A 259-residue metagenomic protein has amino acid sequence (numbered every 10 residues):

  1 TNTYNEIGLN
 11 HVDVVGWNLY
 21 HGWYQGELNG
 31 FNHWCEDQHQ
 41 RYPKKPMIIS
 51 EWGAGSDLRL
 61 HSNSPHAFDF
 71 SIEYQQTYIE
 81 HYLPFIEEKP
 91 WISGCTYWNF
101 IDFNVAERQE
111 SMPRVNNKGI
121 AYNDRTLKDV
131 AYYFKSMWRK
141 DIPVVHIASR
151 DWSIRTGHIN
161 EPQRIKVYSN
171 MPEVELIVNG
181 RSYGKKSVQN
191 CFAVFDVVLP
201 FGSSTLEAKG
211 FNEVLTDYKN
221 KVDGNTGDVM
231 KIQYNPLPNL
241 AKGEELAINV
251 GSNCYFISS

Functional and structural regions predicted by a protein language model:
T1-S182, S187, D196-V198, S204 (+1 more regions): Extended substrate-binding grooves/exosites of carbohydrate-active enzymes
F211-Y218: Short acidic/polar inter-strand loop motif in beta-rich domains
T226-S259: Compositionally biased, intrinsically disordered or flexible polar/acidic segments
